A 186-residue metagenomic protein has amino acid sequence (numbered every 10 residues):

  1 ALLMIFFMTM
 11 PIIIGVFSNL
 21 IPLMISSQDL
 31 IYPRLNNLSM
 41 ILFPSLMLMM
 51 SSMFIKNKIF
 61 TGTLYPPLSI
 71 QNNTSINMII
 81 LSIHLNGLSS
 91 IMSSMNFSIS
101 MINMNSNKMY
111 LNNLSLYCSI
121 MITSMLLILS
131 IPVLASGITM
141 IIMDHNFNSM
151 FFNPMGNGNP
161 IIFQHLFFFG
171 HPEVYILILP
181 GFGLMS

Functional and structural regions predicted by a protein language model:
A1-S186: Membrane-embedded and interfacial regions of multi-pass energy-transducing membrane proteins
